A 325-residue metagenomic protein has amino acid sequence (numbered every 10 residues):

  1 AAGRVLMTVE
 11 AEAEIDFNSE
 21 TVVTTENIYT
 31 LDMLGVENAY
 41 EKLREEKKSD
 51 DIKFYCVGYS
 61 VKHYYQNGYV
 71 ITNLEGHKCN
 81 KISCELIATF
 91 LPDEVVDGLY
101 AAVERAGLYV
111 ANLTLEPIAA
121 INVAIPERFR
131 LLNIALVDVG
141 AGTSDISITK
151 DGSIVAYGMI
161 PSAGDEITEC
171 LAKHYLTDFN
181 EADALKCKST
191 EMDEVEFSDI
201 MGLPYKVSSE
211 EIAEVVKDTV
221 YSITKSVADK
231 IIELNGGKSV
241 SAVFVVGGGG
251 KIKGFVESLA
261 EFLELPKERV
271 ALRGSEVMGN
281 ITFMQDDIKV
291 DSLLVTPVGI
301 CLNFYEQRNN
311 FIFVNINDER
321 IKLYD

Functional and structural regions predicted by a protein language model:
A1-A2, E127-A156, L171: Gly/Thr-rich phosphate-binding beta-strand-loop-beta motif of the actin/hexokinase/Hsp70
A1-R4, A242-G250, R273-S275: Glycine-rich beta-strand-to-loop/alpha-helix junction loops that act as flexible
A2-I134, E191-S198, K206-A213, L234 (+2 more regions): Nucleotide/phosphate-binding catalytic cleft detector across ATP-hydrolyzing and phosphate-transferring enzymes
V57, A88, D93-D97, A101 (+4 more regions): Phosphate-binding glycine-rich/basic clefts of nucleotide- and phosphate-handling proteins, predominantly
I125-R128, A135-V139, I146-S147, E233-G237 (+2 more regions): Replace "in large, NTP-powered and nucleic-acid-processing enzymes" with "in large, NTP-powered factors and other
F129, S258-L265: Short, solvent-exposed amphipathic alpha-helical segments in soluble enzyme and RNA/protein-processing domains
G140-G142, F262-N280: Acidic-glycine-rich active-site phosphate/pyrophosphate-binding loop
A271-Y324: Glycine-rich phosphate-binding/hydrolytic loop that grips phosphoryl groups
